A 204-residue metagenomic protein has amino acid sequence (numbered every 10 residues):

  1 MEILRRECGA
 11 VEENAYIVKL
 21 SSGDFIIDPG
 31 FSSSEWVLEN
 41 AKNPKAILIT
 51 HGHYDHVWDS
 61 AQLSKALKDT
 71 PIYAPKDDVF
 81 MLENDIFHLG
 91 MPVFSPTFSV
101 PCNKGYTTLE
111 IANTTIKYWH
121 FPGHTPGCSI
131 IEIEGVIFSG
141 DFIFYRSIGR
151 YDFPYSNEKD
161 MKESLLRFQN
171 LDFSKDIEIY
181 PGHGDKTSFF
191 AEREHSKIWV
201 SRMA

Functional and structural regions predicted by a protein language model:
M1-K42, I130-G140, F144: Conserved beta-strand hairpin/beta-sheet module of binuclear metal-dependent hydrolase folds, prominently
Y16, E83-I86, F190-E192: Short, well-ordered secondary-structure micro-motifs
F25-I27, L48, I72, F138 (+1 more regions): Residue-level marker for buried hydrophobic side chains located in beta-strands that build the well-ordered beta-sheet
F31-I111, I198: Active-site HxH/HxHxD metal-binding segment of metal-dependent hydrolases
S32, H120-A204: Metallo-beta-lactamase
W58, I116, Y155-S156: Residue-level signal for the nucleotide or nucleotide-sugar donor/cofactor binding architecture
V100-I131: Internal catalytic-core helix/loop-beta-alpha segment that presents or stabilizes conserved functional determinants
